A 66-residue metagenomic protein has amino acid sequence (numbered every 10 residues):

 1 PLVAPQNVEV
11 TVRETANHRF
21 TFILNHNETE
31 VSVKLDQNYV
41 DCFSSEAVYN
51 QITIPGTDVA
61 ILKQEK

Functional and structural regions predicted by a protein language model:
P1-K66: A conserved amphipathic helix/loop scaffold that creates a polar/acidic microenvironment used either to coordinate
